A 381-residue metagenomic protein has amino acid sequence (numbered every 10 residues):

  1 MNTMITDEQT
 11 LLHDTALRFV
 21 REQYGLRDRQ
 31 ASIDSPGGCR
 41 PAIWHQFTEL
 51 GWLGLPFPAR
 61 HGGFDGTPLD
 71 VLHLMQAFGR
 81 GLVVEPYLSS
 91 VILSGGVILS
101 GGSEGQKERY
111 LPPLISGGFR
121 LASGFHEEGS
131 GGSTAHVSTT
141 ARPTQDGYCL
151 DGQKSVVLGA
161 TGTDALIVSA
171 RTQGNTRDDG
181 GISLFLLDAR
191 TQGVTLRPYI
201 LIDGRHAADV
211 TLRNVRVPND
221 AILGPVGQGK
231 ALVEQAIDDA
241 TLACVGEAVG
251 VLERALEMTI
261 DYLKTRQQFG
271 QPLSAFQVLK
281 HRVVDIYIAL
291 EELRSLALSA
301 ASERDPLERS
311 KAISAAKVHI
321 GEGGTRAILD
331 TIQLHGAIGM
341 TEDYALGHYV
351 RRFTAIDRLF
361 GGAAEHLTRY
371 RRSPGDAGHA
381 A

Functional and structural regions predicted by a protein language model:
M1-L82, G101-G105, P113, G117 (+3 more regions): Alpha-helical interface subdomain recognition
D65-L74, L111, S133-V137, L187 (+3 more regions): Structural signature of FAD isoalloxazine-binding scaffolds in flavoprotein oxidoreductases
E85-G105, G131: N-terminal glycine-rich flavin-associated loop
S100-G102, R142, V168-R171, L186-D188 (+2 more regions): Short beta-strand-to-turn element immediately C-terminal to the catalytic PLP-Schiff-base lysine in fold type I
G117-H126, V168: A short, Trp-centered hydrophobic/proline-enriched beta-strand micro-motif
S133-D151: Cytochrome P450 C-terminal beta-domain/meander region
H136-S138, V156, D188-I222: Flexible, small-/acidic-enriched active-site or ligand-binding loops
D151-T195: A short core secondary-structure module
